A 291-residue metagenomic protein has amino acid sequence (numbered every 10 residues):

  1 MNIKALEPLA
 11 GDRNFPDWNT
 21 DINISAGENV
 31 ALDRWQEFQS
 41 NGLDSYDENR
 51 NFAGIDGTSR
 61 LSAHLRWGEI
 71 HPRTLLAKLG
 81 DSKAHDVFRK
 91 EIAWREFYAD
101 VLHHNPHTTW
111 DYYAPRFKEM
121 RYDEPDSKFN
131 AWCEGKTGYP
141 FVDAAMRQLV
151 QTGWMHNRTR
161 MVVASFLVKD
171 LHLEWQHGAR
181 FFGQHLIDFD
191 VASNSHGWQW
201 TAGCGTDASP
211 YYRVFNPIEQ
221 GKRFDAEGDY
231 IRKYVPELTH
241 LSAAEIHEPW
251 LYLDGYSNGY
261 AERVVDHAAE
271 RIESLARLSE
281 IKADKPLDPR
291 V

Functional and structural regions predicted by a protein language model:
M1-R116, F224-V291: Glycine/tryptophan-enriched, flexible segments
D56-E237, A243: Active-site-proximal binding-pocket segments
